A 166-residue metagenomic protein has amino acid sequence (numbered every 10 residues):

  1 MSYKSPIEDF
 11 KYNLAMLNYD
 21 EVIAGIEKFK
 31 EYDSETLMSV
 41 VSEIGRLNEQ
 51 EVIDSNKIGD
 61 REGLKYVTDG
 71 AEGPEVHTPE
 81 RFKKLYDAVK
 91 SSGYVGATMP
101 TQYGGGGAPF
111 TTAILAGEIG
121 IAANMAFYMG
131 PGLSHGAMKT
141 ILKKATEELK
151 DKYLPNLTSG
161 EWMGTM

Functional and structural regions predicted by a protein language model:
M1-Y128, E148, K152: Amphipathic, small/basic residue-rich leader segments at the start of a protein or domain
F10, F127, A137, W162-G164: Structural beta-strand/beta-sheet cores of well-ordered domains, especially the beta-sheet scaffolds that support
G63-K65, S134, M166: Long, charged, glycine-rich C-terminal linkers/tails
G106, E147-M166: Glycine-rich, Trp-frequent "lid" loop and neighboring beta-strands that shape and gate the flavin cofactor pocket
M129-E147: N-terminal glycine-rich flavin-associated loop
